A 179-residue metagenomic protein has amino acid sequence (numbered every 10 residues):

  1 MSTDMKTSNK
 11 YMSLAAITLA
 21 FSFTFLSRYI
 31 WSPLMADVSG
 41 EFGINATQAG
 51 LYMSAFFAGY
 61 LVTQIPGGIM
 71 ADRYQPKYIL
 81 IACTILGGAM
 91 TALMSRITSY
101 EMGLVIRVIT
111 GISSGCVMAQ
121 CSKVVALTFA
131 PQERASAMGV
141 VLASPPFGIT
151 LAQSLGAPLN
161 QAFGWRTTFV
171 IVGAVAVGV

Functional and structural regions predicted by a protein language model:
S13-A46, G67: Extracytoplasmic
F21, M53, F57, T84 (+3 more regions): Small-residue-rich transmembrane alpha-helices and their cytosolic helix-loop interfaces in multi-pass secondary
F25, Y29, G111-A119, T150: Small-residue-rich segments within alpha-helical transmembrane domains of MFS-like 12-TM solute carriers
Y29, F57-I65, I149-T150: Residue-level signature of mid-helix packing/kink "hotspots" within the transmembrane helices of 12-pass Major
Y60, T84-T91, T110, V175-V179: MFS 12-TM fold signature
V62-E101: Conserved MFS/SLC helix-loop-helix module at the cytosolic interface between two early adjacent transmembrane helices
I106-P145: Cytoplasmic helix-loop-helix junction between adjacent transmembrane helices in 12-TM secondary transporters
V141-V179: Helix-loop-helix hairpin linking two adjacent transmembrane segments in secondary transporters
